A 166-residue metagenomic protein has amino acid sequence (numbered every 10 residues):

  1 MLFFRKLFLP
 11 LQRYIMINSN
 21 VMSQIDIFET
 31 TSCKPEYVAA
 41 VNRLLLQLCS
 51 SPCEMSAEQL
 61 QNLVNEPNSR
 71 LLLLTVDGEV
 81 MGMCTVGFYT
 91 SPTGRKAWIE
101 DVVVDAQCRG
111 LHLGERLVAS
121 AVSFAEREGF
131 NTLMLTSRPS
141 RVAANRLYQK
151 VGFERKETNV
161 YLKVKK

Functional and structural regions predicted by a protein language model:
F4-P35: Conserved N-terminal entry element of GNAT/NAT acetyltransferase domains
L11, I17-N18, N159-K166: Terminal substrate-recognition subdomain of acyl/acetyltransferases
Q24-G94, E100, V118-A119, R155: Acetyl-CoA-dependent GNAT
K96, G110, N145, T158-N159: A short, glycine- and basic residue-enriched loop/turn that sits immediately adjacent to a domain's principal
V102-V104, S137: Hydrophobic adenine-recognition pocket in adenosine-nucleotide-binding enzymes
V104, G110-S123, K150: Conserved acetyl-CoA-binding loop-helix of GNAT-fold acetyltransferases
E115, P139-E157, K163: Conserved active-site alpha-helix within GNAT-family acetyltransferase domains
A125-S137: Conserved GNAT acetyl-CoA-binding A-motif
